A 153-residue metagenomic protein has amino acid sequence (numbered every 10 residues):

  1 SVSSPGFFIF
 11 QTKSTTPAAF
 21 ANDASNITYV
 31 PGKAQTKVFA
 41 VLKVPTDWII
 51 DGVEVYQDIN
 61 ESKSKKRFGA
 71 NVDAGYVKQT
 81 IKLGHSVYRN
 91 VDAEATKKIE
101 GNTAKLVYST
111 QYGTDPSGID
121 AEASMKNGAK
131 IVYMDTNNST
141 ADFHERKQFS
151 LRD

Functional and structural regions predicted by a protein language model:
S1-D153: Intrinsically disordered, low-complexity linkers and terminal tails enriched in Ser/Thr/Pro/Gly with interspersed basic
